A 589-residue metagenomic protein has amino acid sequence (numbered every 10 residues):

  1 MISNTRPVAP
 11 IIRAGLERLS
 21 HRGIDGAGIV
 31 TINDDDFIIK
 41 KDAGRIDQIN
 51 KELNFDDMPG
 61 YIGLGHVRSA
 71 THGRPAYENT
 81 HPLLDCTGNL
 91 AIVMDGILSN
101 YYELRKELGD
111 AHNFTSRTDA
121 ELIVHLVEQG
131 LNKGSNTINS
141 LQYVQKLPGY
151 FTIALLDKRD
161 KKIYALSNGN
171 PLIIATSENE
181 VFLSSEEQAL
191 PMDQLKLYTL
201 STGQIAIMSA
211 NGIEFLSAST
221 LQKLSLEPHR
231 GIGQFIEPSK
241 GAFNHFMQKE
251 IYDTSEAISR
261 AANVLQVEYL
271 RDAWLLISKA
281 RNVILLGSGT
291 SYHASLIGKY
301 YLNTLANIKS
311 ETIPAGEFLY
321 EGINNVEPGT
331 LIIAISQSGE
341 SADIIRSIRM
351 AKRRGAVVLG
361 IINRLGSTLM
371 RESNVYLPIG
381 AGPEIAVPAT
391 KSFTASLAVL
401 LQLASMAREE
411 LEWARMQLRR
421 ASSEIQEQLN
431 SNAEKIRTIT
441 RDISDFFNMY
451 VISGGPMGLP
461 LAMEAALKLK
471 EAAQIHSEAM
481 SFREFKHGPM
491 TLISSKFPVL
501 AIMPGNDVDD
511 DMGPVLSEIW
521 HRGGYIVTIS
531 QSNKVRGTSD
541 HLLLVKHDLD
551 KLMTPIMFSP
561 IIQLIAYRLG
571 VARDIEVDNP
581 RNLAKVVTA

Functional and structural regions predicted by a protein language model:
M1-K240, N244, S259-R260, E268-R281 (+1 more regions): Conserved short alpha-helical segments that host acidic/polar catalytic motifs at enzyme active sites
P7-V8, E103, Q129-N136, K161-K162 (+3 more regions): Short helix-capping/linker segments at secondary-structure and domain boundaries
G65-E78, S259-W274, K299, N303-I335 (+2 more regions): Glycine-rich oxoanion-binding loops at beta->alpha junctions
Y150-E180, S444-A465, E471, G513: Acidic/histidine-rich
G212-E250, V375-I379, I385, F393-E410: Terminal amphipathic helices with adjacent charged low-complexity linkers/tails
D253-I284, V375-P498, D509, R573-A589: Active-site phosphate/pyrophosphate-binding segments
S278-S422, Q426, G455, I502-D548 (+2 more regions): Glycine-rich phosphate-binding loops that contact phosphosugars or nucleotide phosphates
D540, D548-A589: Generic C-terminus detector
